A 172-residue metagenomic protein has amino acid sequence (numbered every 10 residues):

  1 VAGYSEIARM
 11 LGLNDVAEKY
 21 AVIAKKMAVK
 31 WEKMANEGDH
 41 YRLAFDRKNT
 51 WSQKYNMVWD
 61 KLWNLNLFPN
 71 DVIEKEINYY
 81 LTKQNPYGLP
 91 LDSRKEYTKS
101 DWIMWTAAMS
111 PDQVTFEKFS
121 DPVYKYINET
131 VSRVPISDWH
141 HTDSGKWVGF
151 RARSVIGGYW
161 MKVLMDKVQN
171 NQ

Functional and structural regions predicted by a protein language model:
Y4-A21: Inter-helical turn/loop segments and adjacent helix faces that build the functional surface of alpha-helical bundle
I7, L65-N66, K167: Residue-level signature of the C-terminal ends
G12, N66, N170-N171: Short, flexible coil/linker elements and helix-boundary hinge sites characteristic of intrinsically disordered
K25-D121, K125, E129-V134, S154: Extended ligand-binding clefts on enzyme/binding-domain cores
Y79, M109, P122, S137-Q172: Terminal, non-catalytic domain-edge segments
